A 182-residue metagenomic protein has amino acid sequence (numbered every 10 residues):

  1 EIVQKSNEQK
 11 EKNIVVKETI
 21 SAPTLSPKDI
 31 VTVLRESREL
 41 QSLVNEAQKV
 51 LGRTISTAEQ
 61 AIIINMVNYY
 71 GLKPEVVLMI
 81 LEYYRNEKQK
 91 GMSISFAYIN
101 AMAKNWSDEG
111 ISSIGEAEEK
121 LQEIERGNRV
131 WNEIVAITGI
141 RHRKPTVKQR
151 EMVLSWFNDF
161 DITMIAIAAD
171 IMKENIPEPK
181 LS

Functional and structural regions predicted by a protein language model:
E1-T54, N68-Y69, G91, E109-I137 (+1 more regions): Charged low-complexity intrinsically disordered patches
L51-Q60, R143-Q149, F160: Short acidic alpha-helix initiation/capping motifs at coil-to-helix transition points, especially at protein N-termini
N65-N128, I137, R141-H142, T146 (+2 more regions): Short, cationic/aromatic linear interface patches that serve as DNA/RNA-contacting surfaces or protein-partner docking
